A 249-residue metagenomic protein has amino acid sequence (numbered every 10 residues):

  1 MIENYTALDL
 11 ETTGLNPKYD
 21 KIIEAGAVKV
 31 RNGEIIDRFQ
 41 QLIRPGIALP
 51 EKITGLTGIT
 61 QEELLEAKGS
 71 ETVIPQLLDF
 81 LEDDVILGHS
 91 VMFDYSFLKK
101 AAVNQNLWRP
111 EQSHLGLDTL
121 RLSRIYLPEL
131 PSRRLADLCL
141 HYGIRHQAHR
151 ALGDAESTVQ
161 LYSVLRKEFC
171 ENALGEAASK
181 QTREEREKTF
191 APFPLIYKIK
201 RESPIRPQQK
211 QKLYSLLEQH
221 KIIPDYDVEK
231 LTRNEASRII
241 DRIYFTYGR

Functional and structural regions predicted by a protein language model:
M1-L115, P128-H149, G175, R186-T189: Conserved non-catalytic scaffold segment of RNase H-like nuclease domains
T12-G14, R121, S157: Short, glycine/acidic-enriched loop or turn micro-motifs at the edges of active sites
T72, E156-S157, E235: Short secondary-structure boundary/hinge segments and terminal tails
I125: Nuclease catalytic cores that cleave nucleic-acid phosphodiester bonds, predominantly acidic two-metal-ion
L152-S163: Acidic, divalent-metal-coordinating active-site segment for phosphoryl/phosphodiester hydrolysis, typified by short
L161-R249: Acidic two-metal-ion nuclease catalytic site recognized across multiple nuclease folds, prominently DnaQ/RNase D-T
